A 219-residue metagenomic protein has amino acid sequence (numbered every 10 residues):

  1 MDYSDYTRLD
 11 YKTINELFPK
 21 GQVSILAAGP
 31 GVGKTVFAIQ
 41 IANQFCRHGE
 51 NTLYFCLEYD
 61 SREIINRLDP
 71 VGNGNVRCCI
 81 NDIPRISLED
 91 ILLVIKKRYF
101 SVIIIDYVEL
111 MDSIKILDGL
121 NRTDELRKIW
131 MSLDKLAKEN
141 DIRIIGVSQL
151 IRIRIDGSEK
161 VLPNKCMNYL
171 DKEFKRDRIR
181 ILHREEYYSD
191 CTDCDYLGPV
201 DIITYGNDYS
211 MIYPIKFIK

Functional and structural regions predicted by a protein language model:
M1-G72: The Walker A/P-loop phosphate-binding site
S4-Y11, R85, V161-K165: Short gly/ser/thr-rich secondary-structure transition/capping motifs
D5, H48-K135, D195-L197: Conserved inter-motif catalytic segment of the P-loop NTP-binding fold
I14, M131-K219: Phosphate-binding/switch region of NTP-binding enzymes
G21, G49, F100, R176-D177: Short, well-ordered alpha-helix to beta-strand connector turns
I25, V102-I104, I145: Structural motif
G29, F55-L57, N81, I105-D106 (+3 more regions): Generic beta-strand/beta-sheet core signal
G33, D60-I64, L110-I114, R152-I155 (+1 more regions): Flexible loop/turn segments at secondary-structure boundaries
